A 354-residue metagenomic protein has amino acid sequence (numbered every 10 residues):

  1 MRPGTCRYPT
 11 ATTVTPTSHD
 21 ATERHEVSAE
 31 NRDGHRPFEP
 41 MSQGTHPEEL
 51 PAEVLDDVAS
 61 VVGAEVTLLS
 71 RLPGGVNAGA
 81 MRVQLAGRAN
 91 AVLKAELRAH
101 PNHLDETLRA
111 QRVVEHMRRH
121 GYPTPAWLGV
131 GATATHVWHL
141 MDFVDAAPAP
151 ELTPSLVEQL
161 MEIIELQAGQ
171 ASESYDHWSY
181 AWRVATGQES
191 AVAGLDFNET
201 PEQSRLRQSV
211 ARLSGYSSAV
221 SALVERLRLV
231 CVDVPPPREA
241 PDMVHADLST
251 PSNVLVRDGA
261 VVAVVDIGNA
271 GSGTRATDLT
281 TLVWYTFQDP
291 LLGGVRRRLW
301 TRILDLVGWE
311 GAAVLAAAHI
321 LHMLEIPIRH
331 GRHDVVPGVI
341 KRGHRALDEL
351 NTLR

Functional and structural regions predicted by a protein language model:
A11-V14, D20-E23, V27: Acidic, Ala/Val/Gly-enriched low-complexity intrinsically disordered segments
S28-A64: Juxta-kinase regulatory segment immediately upstream of eukaryotic protein kinase catalytic domains
S28-N31, H35-R36, P125, V130-A134 (+4 more regions): A cross-family kinase active-site recognition segment
S70-G187: ATP-binding pocket architecture of kinase catalytic cores
R88, H136, E239-P241, A260: Conserved catalytic motifs of the protein kinase core domain
P241-V244, T250, L255-T301: Active-site Asp-x-Gly
A276-V307, A317-V335, R342-H344: Active-site activation/catalytic loop segments of kinase-like enzymes and analogous catalytic loops in related
